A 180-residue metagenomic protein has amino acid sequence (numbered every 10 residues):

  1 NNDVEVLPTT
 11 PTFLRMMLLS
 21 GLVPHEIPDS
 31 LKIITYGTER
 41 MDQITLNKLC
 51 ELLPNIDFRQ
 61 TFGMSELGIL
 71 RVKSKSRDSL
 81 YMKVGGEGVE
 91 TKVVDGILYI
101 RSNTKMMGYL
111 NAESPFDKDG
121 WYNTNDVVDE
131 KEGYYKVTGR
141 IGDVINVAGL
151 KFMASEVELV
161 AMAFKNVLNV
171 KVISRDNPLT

Functional and structural regions predicted by a protein language model:
N1-N2, P11-M16, F152-V157: ATP-dependent adenylate-forming carboxylate-activation enzymes
N2, G21, K165-L168: Structural motif
V6-T9, L18-D78, E90: Gly/Ser/Thr-rich phosphate-binding loop
L7, S102, N125-T180: AMP-binding/adenylate-forming catalytic core of the ANL superfamily
F13-L14, M41, K105: Alpha-helix capping/helix-boundary segments
T38, D95, K131-E132: Residue-level signal for tight coil/turn positions that link beta-strands
R59-E66, K83-G86, V172-R175: Beta-strand->loop->alpha-helix junctions that form or flank phosphate-binding loops in nucleotide-handling enzymes
K83-E87, K92-G120, L150-F152: Conserved ATP/PPi-binding loop(s) of AMP-dependent carboxylate-activating enzymes
